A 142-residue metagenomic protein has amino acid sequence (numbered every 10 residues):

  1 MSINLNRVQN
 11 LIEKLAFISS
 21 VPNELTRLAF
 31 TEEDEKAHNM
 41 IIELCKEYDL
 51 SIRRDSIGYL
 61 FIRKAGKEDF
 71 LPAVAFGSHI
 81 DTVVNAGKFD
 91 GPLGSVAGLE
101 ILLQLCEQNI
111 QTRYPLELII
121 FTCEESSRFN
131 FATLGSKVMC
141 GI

Functional and structural regions predicted by a protein language model:
S2-Q9, E35, N39, N130-T133: Electropositive phosphate-/nucleotide-binding environments in soluble metabolic enzymes
S2-T31, T122: N-terminal capping segment at the start of a domain
E13-S20, K46, L50, E107-I110: Generic secondary-structure signature for well-ordered alpha-helical cores
S20-A65: A non-catalytic alpha/beta surface segment that caps or lines the substrate-entry region of metallo-dependent hydrolase
L44, Y48, L60-L93, G98: Catalytic-core environment of secreted peptidases
G66-F70, I110-T112, F131-A132: Solvent-exposed alpha-helices and their adjacent loops that cap or buttress functional pockets in soluble metabolic
F76, A86-E125: Alpha-helical metal-binding/catalytic segments enriched in His/Glu/Asp
F131, G135-I142: A glycine-rich helix N-cap at a beta->alpha junction
